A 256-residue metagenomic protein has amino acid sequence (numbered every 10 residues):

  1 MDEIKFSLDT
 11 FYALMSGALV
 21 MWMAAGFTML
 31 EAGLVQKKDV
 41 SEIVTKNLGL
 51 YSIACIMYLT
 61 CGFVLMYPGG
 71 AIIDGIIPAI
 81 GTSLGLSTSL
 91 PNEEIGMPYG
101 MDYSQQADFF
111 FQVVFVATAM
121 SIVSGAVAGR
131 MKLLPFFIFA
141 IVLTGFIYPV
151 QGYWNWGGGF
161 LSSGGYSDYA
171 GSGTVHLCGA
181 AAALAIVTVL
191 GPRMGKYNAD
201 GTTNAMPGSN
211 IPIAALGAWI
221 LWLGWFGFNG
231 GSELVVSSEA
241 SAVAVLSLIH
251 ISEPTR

Functional and structural regions predicted by a protein language model:
M1-S252, R256: Hydrophobic alpha-helical transmembrane bundles of multi-pass membrane proteins
